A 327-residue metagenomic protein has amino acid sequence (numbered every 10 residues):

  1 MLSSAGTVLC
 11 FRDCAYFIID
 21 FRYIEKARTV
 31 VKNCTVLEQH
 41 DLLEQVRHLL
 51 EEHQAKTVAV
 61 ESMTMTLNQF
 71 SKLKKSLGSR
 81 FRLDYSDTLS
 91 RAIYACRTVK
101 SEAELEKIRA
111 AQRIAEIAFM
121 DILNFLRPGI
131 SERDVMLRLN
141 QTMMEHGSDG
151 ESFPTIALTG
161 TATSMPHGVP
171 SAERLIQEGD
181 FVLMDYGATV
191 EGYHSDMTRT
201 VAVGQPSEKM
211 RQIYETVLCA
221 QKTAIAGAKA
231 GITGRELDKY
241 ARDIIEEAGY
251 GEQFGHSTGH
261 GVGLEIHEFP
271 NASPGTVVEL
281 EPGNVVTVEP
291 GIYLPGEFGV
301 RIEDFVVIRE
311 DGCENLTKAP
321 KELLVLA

Functional and structural regions predicted by a protein language model:
M1-A327: Active-site neighborhoods and metal-handling regions in enzymes and metal-associated proteins
